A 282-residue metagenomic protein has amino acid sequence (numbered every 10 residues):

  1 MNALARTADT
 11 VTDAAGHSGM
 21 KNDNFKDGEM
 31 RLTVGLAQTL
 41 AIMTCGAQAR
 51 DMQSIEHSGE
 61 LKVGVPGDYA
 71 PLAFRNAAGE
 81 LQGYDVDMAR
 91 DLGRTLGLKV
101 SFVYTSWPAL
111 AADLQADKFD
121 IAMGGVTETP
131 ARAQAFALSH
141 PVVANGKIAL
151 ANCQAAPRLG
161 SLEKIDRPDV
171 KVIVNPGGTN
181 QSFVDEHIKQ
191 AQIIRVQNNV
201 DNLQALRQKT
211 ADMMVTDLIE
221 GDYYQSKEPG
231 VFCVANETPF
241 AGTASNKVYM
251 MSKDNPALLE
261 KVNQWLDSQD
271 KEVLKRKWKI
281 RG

Functional and structural regions predicted by a protein language model:
R50-G125, Q134, R195: Extracytoplasmic small-molecule ligand-binding "clamshell" domains of the periplasmic binding protein/Venus flytrap
L61-K62, L98-K99, A116-G124, V170-K171 (+3 more regions): Alpha-to-beta junction loops
F74-A77, A89-L98, S161-D166, N180-Q197 (+2 more regions): Ligand-binding cleft/hinge of the Venus flytrap
L92, L114-Q115, I165, L206-R207 (+2 more regions): Hydrophobic residues within well-ordered alpha-helices
A109, V126-A133, F183-E186, R207 (+1 more regions): A ligand-binding cleft/hinge motif common to bilobed small-molecule-binding domains
A144-I148, L218-D267, G282: Periplasmic-binding protein-like
C153-K171: Flexible hinge/capping segments at coil-to-helix
T179-I193, C233-E237, N263-G282: Ligand-binding clefts/hinges and TM-proximal coupling segments of bilobed small-molecule sensing domains
